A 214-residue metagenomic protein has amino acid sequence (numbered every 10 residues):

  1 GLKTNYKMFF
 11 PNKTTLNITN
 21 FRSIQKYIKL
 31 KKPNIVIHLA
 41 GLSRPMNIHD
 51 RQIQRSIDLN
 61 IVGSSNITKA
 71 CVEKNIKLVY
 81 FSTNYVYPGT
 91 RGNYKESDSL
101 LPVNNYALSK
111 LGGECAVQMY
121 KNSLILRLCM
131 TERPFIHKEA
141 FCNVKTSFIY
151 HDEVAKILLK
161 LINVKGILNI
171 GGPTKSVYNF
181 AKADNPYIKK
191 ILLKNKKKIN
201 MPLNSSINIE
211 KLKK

Functional and structural regions predicted by a protein language model:
K3-K26: Adenosine-cofactor binding site in Rossmann-like domains, unifying the SAM/SAH pocket of S-adenosylmethionine-dependent
P11, V36-A40, L78-N84, P88 (+1 more regions): SDR active-site strand-loop-helix element
T19, R51, R55-N66, L100 (+2 more regions): Glycine-rich NAD(P)-binding loop of the Rossmann-fold in SDR/ketoreductase-type enzymes
F21-L59, A70: NAD(P)H-binding glycine-rich loop region in Rossmannoid oxidoreductase-like domains and their noncatalytic homologs
N66-L101: Conserved Rossmann-fold NAD(P)-dependent oxidoreductase catalytic core, especially the SDR/UDP-sugar
L101-C129: Active-site Tyr-X1-5-Lys
L128, F135-N163: Substrate-positioning beta->alpha
I157, L161-I207: Mid/C-terminal beta-alpha module of Rossmann-like enzyme folds, strongest in SDR-family dehydrogenases/epimerases
